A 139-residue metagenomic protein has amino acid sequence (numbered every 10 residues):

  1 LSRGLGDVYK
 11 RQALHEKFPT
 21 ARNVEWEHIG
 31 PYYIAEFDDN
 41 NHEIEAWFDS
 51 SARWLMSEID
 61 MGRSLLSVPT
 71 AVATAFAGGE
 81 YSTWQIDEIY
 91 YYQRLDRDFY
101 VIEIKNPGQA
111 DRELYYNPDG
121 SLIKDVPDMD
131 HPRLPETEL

Functional and structural regions predicted by a protein language model:
L1-L5, Y9: Single conserved hydrophobic/aromatic residue that forms the stacking wall/gate of nucleotide- or nucleobase-binding
R3, R22, H28, D38 (+2 more regions): General marker for long, soluble alpha-helical cores
K10-E27: The feature marks the first
R11, K17, N40-H42, A75 (+2 more regions): Extracellular/lumenal glycan-associated surfaces
R22-A46, Y92-L114: Exposed beta-strand-loop-beta-strand "reactive/processing" segments of non-cytosolic proteins
I44-M56, A110-M129: A short, surface-exposed beta-strand/turn
R53-Q85: Long, charged/polar, surface-exposed segments that mediate recognition or autoinhibition
T74-Y100, Y115-S121, D125-L139: Flexible "stalk/tail and boundary" regions
